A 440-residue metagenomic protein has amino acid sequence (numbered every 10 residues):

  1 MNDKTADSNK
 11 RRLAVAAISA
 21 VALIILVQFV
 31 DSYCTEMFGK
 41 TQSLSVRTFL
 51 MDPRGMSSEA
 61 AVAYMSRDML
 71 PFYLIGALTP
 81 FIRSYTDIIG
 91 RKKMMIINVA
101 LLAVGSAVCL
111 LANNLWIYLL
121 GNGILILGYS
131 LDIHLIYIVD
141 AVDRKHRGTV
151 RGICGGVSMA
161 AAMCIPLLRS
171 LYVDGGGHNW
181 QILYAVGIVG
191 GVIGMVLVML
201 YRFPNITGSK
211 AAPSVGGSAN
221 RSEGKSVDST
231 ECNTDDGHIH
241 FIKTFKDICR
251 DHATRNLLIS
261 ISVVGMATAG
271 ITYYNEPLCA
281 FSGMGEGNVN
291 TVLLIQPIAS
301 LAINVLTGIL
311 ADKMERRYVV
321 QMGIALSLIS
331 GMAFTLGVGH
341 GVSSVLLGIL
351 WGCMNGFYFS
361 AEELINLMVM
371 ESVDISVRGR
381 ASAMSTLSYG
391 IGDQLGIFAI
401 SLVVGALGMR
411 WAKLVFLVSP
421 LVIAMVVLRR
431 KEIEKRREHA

Functional and structural regions predicted by a protein language model:
K4-L13, S209-L257: Juxtamembrane intracellular "pre-TM" segments in multi-pass secondary transporters
G39-K40, H252-S300: Extracytoplasmic gate region of multi-pass secondary transporters
S66-S84, L294-L306: Central cavity-lining transmembrane alpha-helices of secondary-active solute carriers, predominantly the Major
A77-N113, M314: Conserved MFS/SLC helix-loop-helix module at the cytosolic interface between two early adjacent transmembrane helices
G121-G156: Cytoplasmic helix-loop-helix junction between adjacent transmembrane helices in 12-TM secondary transporters
S130-V142, S360-V373: Intracellular juxtamembrane helix-capping segments at the cytosolic ends of symmetry-related transmembrane helices
G148-V173, T386-I397: Glycine-rich segments within core transmembrane alpha-helices of 12-TM secondary carriers
R317-I365: C-terminal transmembrane helical hairpin of 12-TM major facilitator-type secondary transporters
